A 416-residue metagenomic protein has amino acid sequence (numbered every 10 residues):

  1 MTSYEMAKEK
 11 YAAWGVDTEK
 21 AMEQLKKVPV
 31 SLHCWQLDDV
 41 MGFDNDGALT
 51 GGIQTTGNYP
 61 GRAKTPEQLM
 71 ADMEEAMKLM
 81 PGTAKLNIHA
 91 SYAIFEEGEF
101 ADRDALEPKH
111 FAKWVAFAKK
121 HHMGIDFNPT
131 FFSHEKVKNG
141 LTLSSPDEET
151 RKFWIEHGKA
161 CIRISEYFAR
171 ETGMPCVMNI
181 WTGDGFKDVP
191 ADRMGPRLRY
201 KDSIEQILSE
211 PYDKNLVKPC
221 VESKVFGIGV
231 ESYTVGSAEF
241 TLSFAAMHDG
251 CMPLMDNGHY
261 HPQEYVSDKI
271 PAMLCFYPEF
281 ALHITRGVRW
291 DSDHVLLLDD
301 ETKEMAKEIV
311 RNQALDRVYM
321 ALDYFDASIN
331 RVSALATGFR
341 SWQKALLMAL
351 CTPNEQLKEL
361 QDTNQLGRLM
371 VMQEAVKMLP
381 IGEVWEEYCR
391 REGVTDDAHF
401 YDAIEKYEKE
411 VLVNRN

Functional and structural regions predicted by a protein language model:
M1-P146, F153, I162-I164, R170 (+6 more regions): Alpha/beta catalytic barrel-like cores
T150-F153, N257: Catalytic beta/alpha-barrel core
K159-I162, M174, R197-I204: Extended substrate/RNA-proximal surfaces in nucleic-acid metabolism proteins
A169, P175-V189: Aromatic- and glycine-enriched pocket-lining scaffold segments that form the walls of small-molecule binding clefts
G183-G185, K224, Y324: Short linear capping/connector segments at secondary-structure termini
V189-E301: Acidic/histidine-rich catalytic cores of soluble enzymes
